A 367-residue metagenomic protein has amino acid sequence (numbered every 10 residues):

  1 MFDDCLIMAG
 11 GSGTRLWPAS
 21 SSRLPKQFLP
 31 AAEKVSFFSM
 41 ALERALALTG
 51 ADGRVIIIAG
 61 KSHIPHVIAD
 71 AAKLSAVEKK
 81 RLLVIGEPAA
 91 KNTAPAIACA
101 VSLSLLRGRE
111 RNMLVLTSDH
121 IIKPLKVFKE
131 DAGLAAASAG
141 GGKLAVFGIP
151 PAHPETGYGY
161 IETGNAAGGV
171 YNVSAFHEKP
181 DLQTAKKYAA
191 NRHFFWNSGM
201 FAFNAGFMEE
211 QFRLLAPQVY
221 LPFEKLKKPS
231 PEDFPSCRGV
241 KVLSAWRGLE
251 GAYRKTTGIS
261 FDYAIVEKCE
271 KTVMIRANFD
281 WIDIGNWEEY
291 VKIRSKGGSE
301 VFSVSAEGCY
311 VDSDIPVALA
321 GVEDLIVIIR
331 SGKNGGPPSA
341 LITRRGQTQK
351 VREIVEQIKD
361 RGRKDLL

Functional and structural regions predicted by a protein language model:
M1-I7, R15-P25, P30-T117, K123 (+2 more regions): Conserved N-terminal catalytic core of the sugar/cofactor nucleotidyltransferase
E43, A47, A72, A76 (+11 more regions): Generic secondary-structure signature for well-ordered alpha-helical cores
A59, L116, F203, G285 (+1 more regions): A conserved hydrophobic position in a structured secondary element of the catalytic/binding core that shapes
K79-A167, A202-F203, E210-A216: Conserved beta-loop-beta/alpha segment of the NTase-like Rossmann-fold superfamily that binds/positions NTPs
T163-F195, L243: A short, charged helix-loop
R192-A205: Short loop-to-beta-strand entry elements in the cores of soluble alpha/beta enzymes
F207-L367: Left-handed beta-helix
